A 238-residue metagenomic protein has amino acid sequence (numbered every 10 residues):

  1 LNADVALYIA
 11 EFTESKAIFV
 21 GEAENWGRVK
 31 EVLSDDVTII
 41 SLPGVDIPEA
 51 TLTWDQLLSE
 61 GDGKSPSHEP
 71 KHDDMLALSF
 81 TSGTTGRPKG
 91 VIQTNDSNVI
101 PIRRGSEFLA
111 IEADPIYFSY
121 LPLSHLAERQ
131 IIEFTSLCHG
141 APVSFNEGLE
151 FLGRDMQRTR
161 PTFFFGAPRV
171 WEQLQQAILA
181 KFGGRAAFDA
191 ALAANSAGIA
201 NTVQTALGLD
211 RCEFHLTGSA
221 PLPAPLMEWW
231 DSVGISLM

Functional and structural regions predicted by a protein language model:
L1, Y117-H125, A220: Conserved AMP-binding
L1-D4, N25, V99, G148-L152 (+1 more regions): Short acidic loop-to-helix transition motifs that present clustered carboxylates
E24-H72, I178-A206: ANL superfamily adenylate-forming
G61-F80, R87, A110-I116: Conserved pre-ATP/AMP-binding loop-to-beta segment of ANL
L76-I102: Conserved AMP-binding A3 loop
V99-I116, L123-T202, R211, V233-S236: Conserved AMP-binding/adenylation subdomain of ANL enzymes
S144-N146, E213-G218, L222-M238: Conserved ATP-binding loop and adjacent catalytic segment of the adenylate-forming AMP-binding
